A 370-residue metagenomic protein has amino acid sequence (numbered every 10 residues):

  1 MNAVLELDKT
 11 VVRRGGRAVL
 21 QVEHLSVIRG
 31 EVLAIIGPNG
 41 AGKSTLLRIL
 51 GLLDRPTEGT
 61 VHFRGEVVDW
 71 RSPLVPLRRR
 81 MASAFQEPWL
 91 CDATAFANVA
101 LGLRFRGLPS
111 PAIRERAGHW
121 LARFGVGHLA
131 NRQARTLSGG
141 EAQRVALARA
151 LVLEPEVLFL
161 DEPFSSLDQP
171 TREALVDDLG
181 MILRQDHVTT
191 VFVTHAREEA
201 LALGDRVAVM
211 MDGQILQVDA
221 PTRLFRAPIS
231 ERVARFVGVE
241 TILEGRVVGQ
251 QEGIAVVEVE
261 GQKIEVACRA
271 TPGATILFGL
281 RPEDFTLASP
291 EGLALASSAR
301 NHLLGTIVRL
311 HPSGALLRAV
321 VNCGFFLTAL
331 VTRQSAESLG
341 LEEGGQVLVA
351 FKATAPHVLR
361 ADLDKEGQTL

Functional and structural regions predicted by a protein language model:
I36-P38: The feature captures the beta-strand-to-loop junction immediately N-terminal to the Walker
G51: Helix-to-loop junction immediately C-terminal to a conserved catalytic motif
V67-A82, F105, L224, P228: ABC ATPase NBD coupling module
P111-L129, G180-M181: Conserved ABC ATPase "signature" region
Q133-L137, E141: Conserved ABC ATPase signature
V152-E156: A short, proline-enriched helix->beta-strand linker immediately N-terminal to the Walker B motif in ABC-type P-loop
G261-H311, L330-L370: Glycine/charge-rich catalytic "coupling/switch" loops of P-loop NTPases
